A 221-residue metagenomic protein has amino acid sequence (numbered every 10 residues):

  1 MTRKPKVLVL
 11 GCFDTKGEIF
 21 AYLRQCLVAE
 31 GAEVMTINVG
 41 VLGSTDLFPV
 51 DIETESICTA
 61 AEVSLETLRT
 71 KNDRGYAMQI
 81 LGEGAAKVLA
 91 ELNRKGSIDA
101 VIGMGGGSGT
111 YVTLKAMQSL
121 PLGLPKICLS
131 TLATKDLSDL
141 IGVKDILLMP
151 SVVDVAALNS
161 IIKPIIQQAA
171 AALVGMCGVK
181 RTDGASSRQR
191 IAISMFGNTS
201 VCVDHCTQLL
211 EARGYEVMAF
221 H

Functional and structural regions predicted by a protein language model:
T2-T45, A100, G109-S119, G123-C128: N-terminal phosphate-binding or glycine-rich loops at protein starts, especially the Walker A/P-loop of NTPases
K6-C12, L68-A77, N93, S97-G105 (+1 more regions): Short glycine-rich or small-residue beta-strand-to-loop segments that form or flank ligand, phosphate, metal/Fe-S
T15-E18, Q25-E33, A86-R94, Q118 (+5 more regions): Generic secondary-structure signature for well-ordered alpha-helical cores
G17-C26, M35, V41-I52, S186-H221: Glycine-rich phosphate/diphosphate-binding loop of Rossmann-like nucleotide-binding domains
Y22-R24, T36, G40-L42, P49-S56 (+3 more regions): Segments that form or flank anion-binding pockets
F48-S97: Phosphate/nucleotide-donor binding subsite
T67-K71, D136-N198: Cap/lid and interdomain-hinge subdomains that line or gate substrate/regulatory clefts in soluble alpha/beta enzymes
A100, V112-I141, P150, E216-H221: Short, acidic/small-residue loops that bind anionic groups at enzyme active sites
